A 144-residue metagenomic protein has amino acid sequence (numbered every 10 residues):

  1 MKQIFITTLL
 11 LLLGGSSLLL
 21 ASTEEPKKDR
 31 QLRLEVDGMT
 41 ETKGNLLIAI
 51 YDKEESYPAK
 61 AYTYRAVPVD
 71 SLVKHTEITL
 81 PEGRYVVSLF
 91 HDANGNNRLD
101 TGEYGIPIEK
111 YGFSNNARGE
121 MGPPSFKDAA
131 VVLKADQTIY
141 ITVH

Functional and structural regions predicted by a protein language model:
M1-K27: Bacterial Sec-dependent N-terminal signal peptides
K28, P81-G83: Surface-exposed loops/turns
R30-G38, I48: A short, amphipathic beta-strand motif
E35-K43, K53: Structural motif
A61-T79: Tryptophan-paired
K74-I78, K127-A129, Q137-I139: Short strand-edge motifs at loop-to-beta-strand transitions and within beta-strands of extracellular beta-rich domains
G83-L89: A short tyrosine-centered beta-strand micro-motif
A93-D100: Acidic, glycine-anchored loop motifs typical of Ca2+
